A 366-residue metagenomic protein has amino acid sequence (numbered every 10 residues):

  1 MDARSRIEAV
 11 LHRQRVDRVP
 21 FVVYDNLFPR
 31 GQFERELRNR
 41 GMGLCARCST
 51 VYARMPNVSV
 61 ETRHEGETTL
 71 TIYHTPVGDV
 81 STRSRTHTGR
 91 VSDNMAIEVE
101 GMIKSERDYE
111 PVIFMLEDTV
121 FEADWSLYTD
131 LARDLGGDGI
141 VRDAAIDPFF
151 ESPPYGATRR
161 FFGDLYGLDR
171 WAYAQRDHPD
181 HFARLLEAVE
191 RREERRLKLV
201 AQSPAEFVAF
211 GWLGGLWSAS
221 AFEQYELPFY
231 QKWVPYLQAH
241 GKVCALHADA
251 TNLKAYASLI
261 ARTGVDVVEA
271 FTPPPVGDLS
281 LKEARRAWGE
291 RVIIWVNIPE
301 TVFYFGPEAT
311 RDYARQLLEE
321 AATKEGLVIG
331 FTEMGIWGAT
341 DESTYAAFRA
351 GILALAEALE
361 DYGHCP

Functional and structural regions predicted by a protein language model:
M1-F28, I113-P366: Active-site loop segments of alpha/beta catalytic cores
R13, R38-T50, T69, A96 (+1 more regions): Glycine-centered secondary-structure boundary/capping sites
R15, D25-L27, F33, R54 (+6 more regions): Alpha-helix termini
V19, N26-T62: Segments that shape or occlude catalytic/ligand-binding pockets
N26-L27, E36, T88-R90, E98-G101 (+2 more regions): Short, charged/polar low-complexity linear motifs in solvent-exposed/disordered segments
F33-M42, T82-S92, S343, A350: Surface-exposed flexible segments
V60-T62, T69-Y73, L135, D143 (+1 more regions): Polar/charged side chains located within well-ordered beta-strands of beta-rich proteins
R63-D118, D138, R159-F161: A contiguous, low-structure linker/loop signature
